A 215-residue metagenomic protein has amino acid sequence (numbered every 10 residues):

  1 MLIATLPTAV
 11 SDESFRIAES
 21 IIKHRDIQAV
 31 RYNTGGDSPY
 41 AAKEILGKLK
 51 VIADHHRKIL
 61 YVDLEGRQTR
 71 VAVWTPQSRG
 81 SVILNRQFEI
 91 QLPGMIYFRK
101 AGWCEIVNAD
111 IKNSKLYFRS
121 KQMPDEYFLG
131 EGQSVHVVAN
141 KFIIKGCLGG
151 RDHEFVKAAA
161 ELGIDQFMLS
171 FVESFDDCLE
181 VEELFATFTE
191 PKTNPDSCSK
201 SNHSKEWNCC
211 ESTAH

Functional and structural regions predicted by a protein language model:
M1-H215: Non-catalytic helical/linker scaffolds that mediate oligomerization, partner binding, and domain coupling around large
